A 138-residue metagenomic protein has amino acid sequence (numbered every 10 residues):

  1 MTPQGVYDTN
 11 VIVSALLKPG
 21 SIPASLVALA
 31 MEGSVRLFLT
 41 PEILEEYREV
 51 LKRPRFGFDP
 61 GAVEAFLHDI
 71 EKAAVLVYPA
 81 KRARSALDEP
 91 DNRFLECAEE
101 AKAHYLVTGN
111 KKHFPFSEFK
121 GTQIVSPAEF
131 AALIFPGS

Functional and structural regions predicted by a protein language model:
M1-Q4, S138: Intrinsically disordered, low-complexity and often Lys/Arg-enriched segments
V6-Y7, L17-K52: PIN/NYN-family metal-dependent endoribonuclease catalytic core
Y7-T9, L39-T40, N110, S126: A secondary-structure boundary/capping signal
F56-G57: Membrane interface segments of multi-pass transport proteins and intramembrane proteases
P60-E71: Short, well-structured alpha-helical segments
K72-K111: Active-site neighborhoods of divalent-metal-dependent phosphate/nucleic-acid chemistry enzymes
N92, E99, H104, K111-S138: Acidic, PIN/NYN-like endoribonuclease modules and their adjacent C-terminal/linker elements
